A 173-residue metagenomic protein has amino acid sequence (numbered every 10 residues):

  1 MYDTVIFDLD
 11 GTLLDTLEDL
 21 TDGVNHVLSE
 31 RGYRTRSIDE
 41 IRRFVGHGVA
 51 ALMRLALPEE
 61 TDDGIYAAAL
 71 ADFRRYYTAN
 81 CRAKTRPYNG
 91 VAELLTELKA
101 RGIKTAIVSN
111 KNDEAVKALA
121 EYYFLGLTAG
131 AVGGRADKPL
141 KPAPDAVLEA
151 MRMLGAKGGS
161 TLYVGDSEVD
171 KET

Functional and structural regions predicted by a protein language model:
M1-R43, R54-L57: Active-site neighborhood of HAD-like aspartate-dependent phosphohydrolases
D3, R101-K104, S160: Structural signature of beta-strand start/N-cap positions in the alpha/beta core of ABC transporter nucleotide-binding
I6, L13, P87, T105-V108 (+1 more regions): Conserved SAM-binding loop
D19, G48, E93, E114-A115 (+1 more regions): Short alpha-helical
V24, V91-E121: Substrate-recognition element of Asp-dependent hydrolases with the DxDx(T/V) motif
V27-L28, G48-D62, L119, A150-M151: Helix-loop "lid/cap" segments that line or gate small-molecule binding pockets
R54-E93, R101: Metal-dependent phosphoesterase signature
A83-R86, N112-T173: Substrate-recognition "cap/lid" segment bordering the active-site pocket of phosphatases
